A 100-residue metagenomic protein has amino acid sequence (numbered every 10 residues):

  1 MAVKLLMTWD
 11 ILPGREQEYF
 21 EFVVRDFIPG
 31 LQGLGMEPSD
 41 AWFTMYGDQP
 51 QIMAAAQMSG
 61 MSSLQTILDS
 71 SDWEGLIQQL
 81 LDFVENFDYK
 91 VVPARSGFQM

Functional and structural regions predicted by a protein language model:
V3-D10: Active-site-flanking beta-strand signature of metal-NTP-handling nucleotidyl enzymes and homologous cyclase-like
D10-F22: Short, surface-exposed ligand-recognition loops at beta-strand->loop->(often short) alpha-helix junctions that present
R15, S62-L64, G97: Residue-level signal for secondary-structure boundary sites
V24-S39, Q57-V92: An amphipathic, aromatic/His-enriched active-site/gating alpha helix that lines ligand/cofactor pockets
A41-T44: Short, solvent-exposed loop/turn elements at beta->coil junctions and helix N-caps that rim active or binding pockets
Y46-P50: Short acidic/glycine-enriched loop/turn segments that link adjacent beta-strands
V92-M100: Short, low-order "capping/linker" segments at domain edges
